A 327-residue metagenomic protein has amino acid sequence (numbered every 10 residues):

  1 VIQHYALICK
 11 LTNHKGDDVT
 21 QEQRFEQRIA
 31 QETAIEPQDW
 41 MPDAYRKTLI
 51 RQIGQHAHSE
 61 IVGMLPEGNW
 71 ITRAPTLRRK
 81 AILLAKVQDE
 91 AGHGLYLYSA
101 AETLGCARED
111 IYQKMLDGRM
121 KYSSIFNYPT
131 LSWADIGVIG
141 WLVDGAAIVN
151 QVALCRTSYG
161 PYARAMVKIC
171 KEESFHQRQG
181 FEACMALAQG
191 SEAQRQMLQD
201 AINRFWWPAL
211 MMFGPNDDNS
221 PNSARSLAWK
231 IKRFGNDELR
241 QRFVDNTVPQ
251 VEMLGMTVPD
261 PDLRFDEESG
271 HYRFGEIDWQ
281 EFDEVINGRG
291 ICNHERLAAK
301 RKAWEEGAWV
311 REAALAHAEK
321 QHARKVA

Functional and structural regions predicted by a protein language model:
T20-R24, A81, K86-K114, G180-M185: Conserved alpha-helical segments that form or flank metal/cofactor-binding pockets of metalloenzymes
A34-G54, K114-G140, T157, G190-Q194 (+1 more regions): Acidic/His metal-coordination segments adjacent to aromatic residues that form catalytic metal sites in metalloenzymes
W40-Y45, G63-A85, A147-Y162: Helix-loop segments that flank and shape redox-cofactor active sites
Y45-H56, A74-H93, I136, P161-E173 (+1 more regions): Alpha-helical scaffold segments that form or flank carboxylate-/histidine-based iron centers
F126-Q179: Internal, conserved structured core segments that host functional sites
T157-P208: Glycine- and acidic-residue-rich phosphate-binding/metal-coordinating active-site segment common to enzymes that handle
Q196-A327: Extended, helix-rich structural scaffolds rather than catalytic motifs
